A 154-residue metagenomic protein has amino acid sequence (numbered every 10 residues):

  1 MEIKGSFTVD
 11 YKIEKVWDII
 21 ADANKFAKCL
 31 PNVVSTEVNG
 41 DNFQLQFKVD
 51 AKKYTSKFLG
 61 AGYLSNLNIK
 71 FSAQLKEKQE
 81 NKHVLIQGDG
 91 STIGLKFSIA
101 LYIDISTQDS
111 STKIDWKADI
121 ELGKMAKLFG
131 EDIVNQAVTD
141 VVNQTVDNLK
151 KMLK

Functional and structural regions predicted by a protein language model:
M1-E2, S6-F7, E37-N39, G94-D104 (+1 more regions): Soluble, non-transmembrane catalytic domains of enzymes that act on hydrophobic metabolites at membranes
M1-K52: Hydrophobic ligand-binding cavity/cleft-lining segments
E2-S6, N42-Q44, N68-K70, H83 (+2 more regions): Intrinsic-disorder/low-complexity, polar/charged segments enriched in Ser/Thr/Lys/Arg/Asp/Glu/Gln
V33, K70-E77, I99-T107: Hydrophobic/aromatic beta-strand elements that line small-molecule binding cavities or substrate pockets in beta-rich
V38, D147-K154: Short, highly charged C-terminal tails/helix-capping segments
V38-D89: Glycine-rich portal/gate segments that line the openings of hydrophobic small-molecule binding cavities
L85-Q136: Beta-strand/loop substructures that line and gate deep hydrophobic ligand-binding cavities in soluble
A137-K150: Short, well-ordered alpha-helical segments
